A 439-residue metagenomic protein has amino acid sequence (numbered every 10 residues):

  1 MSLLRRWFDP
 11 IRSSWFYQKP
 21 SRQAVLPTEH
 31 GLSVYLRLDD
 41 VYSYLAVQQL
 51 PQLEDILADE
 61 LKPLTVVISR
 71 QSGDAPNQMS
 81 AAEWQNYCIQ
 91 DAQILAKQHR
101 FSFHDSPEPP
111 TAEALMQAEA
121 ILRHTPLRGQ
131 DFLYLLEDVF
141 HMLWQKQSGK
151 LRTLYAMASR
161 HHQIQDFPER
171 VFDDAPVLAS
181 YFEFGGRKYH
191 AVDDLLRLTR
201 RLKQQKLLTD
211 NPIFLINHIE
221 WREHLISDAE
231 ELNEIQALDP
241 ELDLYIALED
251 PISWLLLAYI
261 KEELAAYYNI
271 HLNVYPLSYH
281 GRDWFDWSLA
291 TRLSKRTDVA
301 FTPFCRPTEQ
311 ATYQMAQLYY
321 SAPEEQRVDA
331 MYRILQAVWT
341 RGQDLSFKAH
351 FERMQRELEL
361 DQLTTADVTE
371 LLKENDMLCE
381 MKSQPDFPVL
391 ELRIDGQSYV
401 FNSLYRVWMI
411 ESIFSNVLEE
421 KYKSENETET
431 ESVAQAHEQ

Functional and structural regions predicted by a protein language model:
L3-W7, I11-R12, Q18, P27-L32 (+7 more regions): C-terminal cap of thioredoxin/glutaredoxin-like
Q23: N-terminal glycine-rich phosphate/pyrophosphate-binding loop and immediately adjacent elements
L36-D39, I246-E249: Short pre-active-site segment immediately N-terminal to redox-active cysteine/selenocysteine motifs in thiol-based
R37, E108, F184-G186, R306: Short, well-ordered beta-to-alpha junction loops that form the rim of enzyme active sites and present histidine/acidic
L45-L143, W254-R341, K421, V433-A436: Structural alpha/beta surface segment adjacent to cysteine/selenocysteine redox centers across thiol/disulfide enzymes
V66-I68, D194, A247, L277-Y279 (+1 more regions): An acidic- and aromatic-residue-enriched active-site/binding cleft used to recognize and process polar
A81-W84, C88, R160, E249 (+3 more regions): Residue-level preference for long, well-ordered alpha-helices that form the structural scaffold of enzyme catalytic
Q236: Phosphate-binding P-loop
